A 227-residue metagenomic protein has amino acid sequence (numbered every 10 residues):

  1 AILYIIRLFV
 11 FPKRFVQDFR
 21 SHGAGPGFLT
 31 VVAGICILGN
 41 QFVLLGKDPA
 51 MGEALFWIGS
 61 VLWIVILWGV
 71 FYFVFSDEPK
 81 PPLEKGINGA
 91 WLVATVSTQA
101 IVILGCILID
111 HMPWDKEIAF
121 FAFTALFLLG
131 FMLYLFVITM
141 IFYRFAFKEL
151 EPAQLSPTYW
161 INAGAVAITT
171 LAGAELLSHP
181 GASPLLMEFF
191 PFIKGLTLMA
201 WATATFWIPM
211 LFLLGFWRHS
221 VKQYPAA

Functional and structural regions predicted by a protein language model:
A1-F9, W63-Y72: Central hydrophobic cores of alpha-helical transmembrane segments in multi-pass inner-membrane proteins across all
A1-G23, D48-L55, G215, H219: An N-terminus-focused feature that recognizes amino-terminal "leader" regions
A1-I2, G52-V65, F121-F136, K194-T203: Structural signature of hydrophobic alpha-helical transmembrane segments
A1-R7, V137-R144, A165-A182, G195-A227: C-terminal transmembrane-bundle signature of multipass membrane proteins, characterized by strong activation on
F11, Q41-L45, L67-K80, I103-M112 (+2 more regions): Internal transmembrane alpha-helix with an interfacial aromatic "cap," most often the third helix
K13-N40, F56-G59, F75-C106, F123 (+4 more regions): Juxtamembrane helix-loop boundaries in multi-pass membrane proteins
G23, K47-L55, G86, E117-I118 (+1 more regions): Interfacial loop-to-helix junctions that mark the boundaries of transmembrane helices in multi-pass membrane
K47, I109-I118, S178-F189: Membrane-interface helix termini and inter-helical loops of multi-pass transporters
